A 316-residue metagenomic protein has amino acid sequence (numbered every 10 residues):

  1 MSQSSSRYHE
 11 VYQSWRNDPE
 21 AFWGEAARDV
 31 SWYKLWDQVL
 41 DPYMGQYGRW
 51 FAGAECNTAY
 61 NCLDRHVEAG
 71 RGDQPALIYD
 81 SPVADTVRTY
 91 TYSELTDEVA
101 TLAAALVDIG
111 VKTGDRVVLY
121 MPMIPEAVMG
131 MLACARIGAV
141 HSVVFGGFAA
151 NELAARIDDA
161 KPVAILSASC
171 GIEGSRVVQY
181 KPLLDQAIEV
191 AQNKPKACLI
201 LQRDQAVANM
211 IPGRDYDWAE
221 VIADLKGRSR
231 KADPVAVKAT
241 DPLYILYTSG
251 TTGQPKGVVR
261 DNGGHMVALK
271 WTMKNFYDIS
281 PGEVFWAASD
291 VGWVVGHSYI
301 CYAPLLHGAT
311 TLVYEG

Functional and structural regions predicted by a protein language model:
M1-Y90, E94-D97, T101, I188 (+3 more regions): N-lobe entry segment of adenylate-forming
A59, L77-L132, A149, L153-A154 (+2 more regions): Conserved AMP-binding/adenylate-forming core of the ANL superfamily
V67, A105-V111, N275-I279, A303: Glycine-rich helix-loop-beta junction characteristic of Rossmann-like nucleotide cofactor-binding loops
D73-P75, C198-L201, Q205, I211-Y247 (+4 more regions): Conserved pre-ATP/AMP-binding loop-to-beta segment of ANL
A103, R116, P122-A150, A160-I165 (+3 more regions): A short helix-loop-beta submotif of the ANL/AMP-binding
M121-I124, F145, S289-H297: Conserved AMP-binding
L132, R136-A223: Structural core segment of the AMP-binding/adenylate-forming
G264-V284, V294-G316: Conserved AMP-binding/adenylation subdomain of ANL enzymes
